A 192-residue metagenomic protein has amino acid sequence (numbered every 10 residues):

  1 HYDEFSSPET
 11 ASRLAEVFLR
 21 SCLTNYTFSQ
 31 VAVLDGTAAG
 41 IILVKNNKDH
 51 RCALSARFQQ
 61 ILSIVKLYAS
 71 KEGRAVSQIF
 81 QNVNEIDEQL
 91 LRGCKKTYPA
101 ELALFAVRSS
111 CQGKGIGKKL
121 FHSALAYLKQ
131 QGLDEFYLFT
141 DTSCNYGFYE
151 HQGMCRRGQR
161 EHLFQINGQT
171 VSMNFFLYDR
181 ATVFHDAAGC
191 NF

Functional and structural regions predicted by a protein language model:
H1-V17, R51, S63-I64, S70-G73: Conserved GNAT-fold acetyl-CoA-binding loop/helix
S7-S29, V33-L34, A38-A39, L43 (+1 more regions): Active-site rim helix/loop that mediates acceptor-substrate recognition in acyltransferases
F18-V31, K48-C52, L67, E101: A short helix-loop-beta-strand connector motif used in the catalytic cores of GNAT acetyltransferases and, in some
K48-A100, Q165-Q169: Conserved acyl-donor/pantetheine-binding loop and adjacent beta-alpha core of acyl/acetyltransferases and related
E88, K118, Q130, T142-Q159: Conserved active-site alpha-helix within GNAT-family acetyltransferase domains
P99-A100, L128-D141: Conserved GNAT acetyl-CoA-binding A-motif
G113-A126, H151: Conserved acetyl-CoA-binding loop-helix of GNAT-fold acetyltransferases
Y137, C155-S172: Conserved catalytic-core motifs of GNAT/GCN5-like acyltransferases
